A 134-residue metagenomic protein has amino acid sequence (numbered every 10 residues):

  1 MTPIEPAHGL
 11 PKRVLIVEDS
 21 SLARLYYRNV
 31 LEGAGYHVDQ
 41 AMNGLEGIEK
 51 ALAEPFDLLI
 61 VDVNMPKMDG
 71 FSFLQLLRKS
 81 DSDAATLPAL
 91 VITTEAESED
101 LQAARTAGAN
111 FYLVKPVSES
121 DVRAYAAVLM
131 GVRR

Functional and structural regions predicted by a protein language model:
M1-R13, S20, S120-R134: Non-catalytic signal-transmission and effector/linker regions of two-component phosphorelay proteins
S21-D39: Two-component/phosphorelay signaling modules centered on CheY-like receiver
E54-I60: Active-site beta3 strand of CheY-like receiver
M65: Receiver (REC) domain active-site loop signature in two-component systems and cognate sites in sensor histidine kinases
N110: Short, glycine/charged-rich "phosphate-handling" switch motifs in NTP-dependent and phosphotransfer domains
K115: A Lys-centered signature of the CheY-like receiver
